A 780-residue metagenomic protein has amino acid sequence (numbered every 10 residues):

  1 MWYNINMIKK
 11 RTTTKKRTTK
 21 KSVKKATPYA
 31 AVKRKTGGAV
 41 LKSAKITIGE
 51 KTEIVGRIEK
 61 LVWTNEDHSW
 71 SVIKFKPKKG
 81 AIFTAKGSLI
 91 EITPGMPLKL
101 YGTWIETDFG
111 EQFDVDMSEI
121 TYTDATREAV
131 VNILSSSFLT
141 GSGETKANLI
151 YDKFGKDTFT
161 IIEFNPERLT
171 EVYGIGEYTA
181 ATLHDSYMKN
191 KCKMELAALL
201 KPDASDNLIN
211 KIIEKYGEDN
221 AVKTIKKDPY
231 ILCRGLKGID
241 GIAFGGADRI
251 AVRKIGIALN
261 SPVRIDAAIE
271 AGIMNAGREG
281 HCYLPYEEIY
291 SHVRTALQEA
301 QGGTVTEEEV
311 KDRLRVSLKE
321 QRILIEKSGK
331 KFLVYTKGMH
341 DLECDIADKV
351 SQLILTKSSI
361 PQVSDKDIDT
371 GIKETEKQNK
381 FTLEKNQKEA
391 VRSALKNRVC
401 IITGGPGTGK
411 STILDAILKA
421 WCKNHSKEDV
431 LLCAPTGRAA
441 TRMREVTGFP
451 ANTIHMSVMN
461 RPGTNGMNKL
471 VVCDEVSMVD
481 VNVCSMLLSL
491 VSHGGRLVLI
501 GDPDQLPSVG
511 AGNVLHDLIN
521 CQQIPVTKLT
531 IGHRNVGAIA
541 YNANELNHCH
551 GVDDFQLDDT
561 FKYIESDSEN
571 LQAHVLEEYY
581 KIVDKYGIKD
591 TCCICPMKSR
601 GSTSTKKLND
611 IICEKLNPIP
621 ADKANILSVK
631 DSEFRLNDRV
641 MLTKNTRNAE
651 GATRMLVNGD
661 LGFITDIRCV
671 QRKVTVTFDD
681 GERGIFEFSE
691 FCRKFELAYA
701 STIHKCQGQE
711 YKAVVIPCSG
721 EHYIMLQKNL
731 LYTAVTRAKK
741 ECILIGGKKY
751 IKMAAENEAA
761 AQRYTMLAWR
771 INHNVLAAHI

Functional and structural regions predicted by a protein language model:
Y3, M7-D367: Accessory, non-ATPase domains that flank or precede helicase/AAA+ motor cores in DNA-metabolism machines
L61, L100, L642-T643, I664-I667 (+1 more regions): A generic structural signal for residues embedded in beta-strands
G95-P97, N637, G659: Loop/turn positions that initiate beta-strands
T103-D108, T643-A649, G720-H722: Short, charged beta-turn/beta-strand-edge "cap" motif at the junction between a beta-strand and an adjacent loop
Y283, K388-V391, L395-L557: ASCE P-loop NTPase helicase motor core
I368-R398: Conserved pre-motif I regulatory segment
P503-V657, T665, N774, A778-I780: Conserved helicase motor core of P-loop NTPases
G651-T653, N658-I780: C-terminal accessory regions
